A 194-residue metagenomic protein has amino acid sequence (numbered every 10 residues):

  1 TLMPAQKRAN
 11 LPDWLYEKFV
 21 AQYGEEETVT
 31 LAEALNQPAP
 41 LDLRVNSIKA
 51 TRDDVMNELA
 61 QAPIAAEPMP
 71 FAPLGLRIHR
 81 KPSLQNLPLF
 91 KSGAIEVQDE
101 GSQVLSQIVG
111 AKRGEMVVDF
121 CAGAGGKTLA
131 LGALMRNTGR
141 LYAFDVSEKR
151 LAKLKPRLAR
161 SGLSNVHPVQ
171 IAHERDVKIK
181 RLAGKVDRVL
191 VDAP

Functional and structural regions predicted by a protein language model:
T1-P194: S-adenosylmethionine
